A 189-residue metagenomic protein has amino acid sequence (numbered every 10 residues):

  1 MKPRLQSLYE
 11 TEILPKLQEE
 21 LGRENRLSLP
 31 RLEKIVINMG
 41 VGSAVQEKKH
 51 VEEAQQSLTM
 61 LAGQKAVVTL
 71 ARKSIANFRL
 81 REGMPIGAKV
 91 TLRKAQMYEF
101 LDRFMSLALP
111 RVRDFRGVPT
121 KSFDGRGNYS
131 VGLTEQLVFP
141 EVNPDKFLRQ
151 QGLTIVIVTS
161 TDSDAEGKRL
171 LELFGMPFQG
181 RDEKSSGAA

Functional and structural regions predicted by a protein language model:
M1-A189: Ribosome-associated RNA-binding proteins
